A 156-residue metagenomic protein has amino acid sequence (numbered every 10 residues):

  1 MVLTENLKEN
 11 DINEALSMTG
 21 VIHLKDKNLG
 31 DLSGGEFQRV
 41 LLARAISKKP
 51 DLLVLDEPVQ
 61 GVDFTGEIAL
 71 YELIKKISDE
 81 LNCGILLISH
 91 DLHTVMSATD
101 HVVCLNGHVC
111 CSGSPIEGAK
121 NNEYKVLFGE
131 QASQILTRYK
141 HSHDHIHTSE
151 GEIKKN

Functional and structural regions predicted by a protein language model:
N6-L24: Conserved ABC ATPase "signature" region
N28-L32, E36: Conserved ABC ATPase signature
K49: Conserved catalytic motifs of ABC-family nucleotide-binding domains
L53-E57: Catalytic Walker B motif of ABC-type/P-loop ATPase nucleotide-binding domains
S89-H90: H-loop/switch region of ABC-family ATPase nucleotide-binding domains
G107-E117: Conserved switch/coupling elements of ABC/ABC-like ATPase nucleotide-binding domains
F128-N156: ABC ATPase nucleotide-binding domains
